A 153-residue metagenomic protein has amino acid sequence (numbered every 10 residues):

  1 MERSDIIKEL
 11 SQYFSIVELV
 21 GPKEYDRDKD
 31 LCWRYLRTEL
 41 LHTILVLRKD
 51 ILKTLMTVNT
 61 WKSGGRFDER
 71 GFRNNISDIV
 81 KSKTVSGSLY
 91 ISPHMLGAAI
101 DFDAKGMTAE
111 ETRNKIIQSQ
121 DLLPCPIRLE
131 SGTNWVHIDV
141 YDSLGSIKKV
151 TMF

Functional and structural regions predicted by a protein language model:
M1-V58: Active-site acidic/histidine clusters and adjacent loop/turn architecture that either coordinate catalytic ions
V17-P22, N75-I76, G87-I91: Short amphipathic alpha-helical segments, especially helix-boundary/capping motifs
L41-S86: Extended, low-complexity, intrinsically disordered C-terminal regulatory tails of eukaryotic serine/threonine kinases
L89-F153: Catalytic cores and adjacent binding grooves of peptidoglycan-active enzymes
